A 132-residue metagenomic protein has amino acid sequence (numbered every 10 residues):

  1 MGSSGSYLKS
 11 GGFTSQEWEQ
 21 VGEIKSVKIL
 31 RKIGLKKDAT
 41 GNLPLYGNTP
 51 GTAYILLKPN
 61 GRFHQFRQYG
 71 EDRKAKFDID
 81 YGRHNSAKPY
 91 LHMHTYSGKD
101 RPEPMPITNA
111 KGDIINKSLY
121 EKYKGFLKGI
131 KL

Functional and structural regions predicted by a protein language model:
G2-L132: Catalytic toxin/effector domains delivered as secreted proteins or via bacterial secretion systems
